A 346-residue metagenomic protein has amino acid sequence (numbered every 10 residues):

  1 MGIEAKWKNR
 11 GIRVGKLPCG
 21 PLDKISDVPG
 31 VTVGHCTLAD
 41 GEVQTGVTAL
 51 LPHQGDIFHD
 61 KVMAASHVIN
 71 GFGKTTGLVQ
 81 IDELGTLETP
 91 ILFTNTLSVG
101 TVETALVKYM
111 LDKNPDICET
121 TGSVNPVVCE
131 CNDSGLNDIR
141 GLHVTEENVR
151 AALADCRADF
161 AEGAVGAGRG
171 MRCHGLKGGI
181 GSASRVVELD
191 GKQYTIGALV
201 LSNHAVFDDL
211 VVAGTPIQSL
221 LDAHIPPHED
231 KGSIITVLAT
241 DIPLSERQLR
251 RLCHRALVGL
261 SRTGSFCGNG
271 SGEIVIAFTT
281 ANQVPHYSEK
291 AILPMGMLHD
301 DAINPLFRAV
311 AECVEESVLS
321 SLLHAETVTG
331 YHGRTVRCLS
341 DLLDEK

Functional and structural regions predicted by a protein language model:
M1-K346: Alpha/propeptide regions of enzymes that mature by internal proteolysis
